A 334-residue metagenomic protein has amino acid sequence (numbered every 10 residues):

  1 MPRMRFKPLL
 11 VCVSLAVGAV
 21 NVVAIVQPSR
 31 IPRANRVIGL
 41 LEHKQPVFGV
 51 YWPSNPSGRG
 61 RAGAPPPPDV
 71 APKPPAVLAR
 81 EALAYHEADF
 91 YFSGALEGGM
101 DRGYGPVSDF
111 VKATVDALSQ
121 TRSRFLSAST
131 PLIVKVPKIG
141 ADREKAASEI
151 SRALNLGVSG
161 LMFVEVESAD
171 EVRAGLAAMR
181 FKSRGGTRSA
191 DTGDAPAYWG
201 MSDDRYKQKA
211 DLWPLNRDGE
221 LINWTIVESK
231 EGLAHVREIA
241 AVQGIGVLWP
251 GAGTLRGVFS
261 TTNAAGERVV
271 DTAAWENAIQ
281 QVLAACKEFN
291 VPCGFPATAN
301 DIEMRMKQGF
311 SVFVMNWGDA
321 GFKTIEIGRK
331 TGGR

Functional and structural regions predicted by a protein language model:
M1-L10: Bacterial N-terminal signal peptides that target proteins for export
L10-N21: Bacterial N-terminal signal peptides
I25-R334: Expand to "…catalyze enediolate/carbanion chemistry for C-C bond making/breaking, isomerization, decarboxylation
